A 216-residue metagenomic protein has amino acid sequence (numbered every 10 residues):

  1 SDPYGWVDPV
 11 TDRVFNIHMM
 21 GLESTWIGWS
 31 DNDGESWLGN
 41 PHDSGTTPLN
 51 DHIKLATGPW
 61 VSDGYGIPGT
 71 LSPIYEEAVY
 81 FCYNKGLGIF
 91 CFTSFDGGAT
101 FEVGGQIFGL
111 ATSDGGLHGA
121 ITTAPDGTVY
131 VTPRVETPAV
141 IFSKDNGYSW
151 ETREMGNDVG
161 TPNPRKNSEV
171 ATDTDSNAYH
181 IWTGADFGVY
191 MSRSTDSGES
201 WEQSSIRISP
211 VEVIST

Functional and structural regions predicted by a protein language model:
S1-I214: Mobile, glycine-rich extracellular loop/lid and propeptide segments that shape or gate substrate/ligand access
